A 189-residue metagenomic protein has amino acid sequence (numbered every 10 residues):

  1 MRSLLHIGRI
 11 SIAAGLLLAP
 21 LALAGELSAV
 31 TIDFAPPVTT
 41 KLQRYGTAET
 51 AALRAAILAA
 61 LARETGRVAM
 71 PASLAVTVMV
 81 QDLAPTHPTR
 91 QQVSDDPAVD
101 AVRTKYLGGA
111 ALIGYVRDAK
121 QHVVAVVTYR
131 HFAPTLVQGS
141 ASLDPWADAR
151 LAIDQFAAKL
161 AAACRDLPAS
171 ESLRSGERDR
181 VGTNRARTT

Functional and structural regions predicted by a protein language model:
R2-H6, I10, P20-I57, S73-L74 (+3 more regions): A structural "domain/chain start" motif
G15-L18: Repetitive helical segments and hydrophobic/amphipathic motifs
G46-R54, K105-L107, S142-I153: Solvent-exposed, acidic/flexible segments
I57-A69, A84-H87, K120, F156-P168: Sec/Tat-exported extracytoplasmic proteins
P71-S73, T77-V124, P134-G139: Surface-exposed short loop/turn segments
V127-T128: Short hydrophobic alpha-helix segments
T135-T189: C-terminal/domain-edge helix-coil "capping" segments
